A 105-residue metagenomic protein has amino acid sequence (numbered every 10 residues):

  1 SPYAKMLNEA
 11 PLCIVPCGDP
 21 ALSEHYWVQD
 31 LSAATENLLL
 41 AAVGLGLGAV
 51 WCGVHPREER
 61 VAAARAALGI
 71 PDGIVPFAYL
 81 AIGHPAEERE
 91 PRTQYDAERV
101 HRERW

Functional and structural regions predicted by a protein language model:
S1-L31: Glycine/small-residue-rich phosphate/adenosyl-binding loop
P11-I14, G48-V50, A78: Structural motif
G18, V54-H55, H84: Short secondary-structure boundary segments
L40-G44: Short hydrophobic alpha-helices that are characteristic scaffold elements of the AMP-binding
L47-R60: GST superfamily/GST-like fold recognition
A64-P76: Short, electropositive alpha-helical surface patch
P76-W105: C-terminal helix-cap and adjacent tail motif
